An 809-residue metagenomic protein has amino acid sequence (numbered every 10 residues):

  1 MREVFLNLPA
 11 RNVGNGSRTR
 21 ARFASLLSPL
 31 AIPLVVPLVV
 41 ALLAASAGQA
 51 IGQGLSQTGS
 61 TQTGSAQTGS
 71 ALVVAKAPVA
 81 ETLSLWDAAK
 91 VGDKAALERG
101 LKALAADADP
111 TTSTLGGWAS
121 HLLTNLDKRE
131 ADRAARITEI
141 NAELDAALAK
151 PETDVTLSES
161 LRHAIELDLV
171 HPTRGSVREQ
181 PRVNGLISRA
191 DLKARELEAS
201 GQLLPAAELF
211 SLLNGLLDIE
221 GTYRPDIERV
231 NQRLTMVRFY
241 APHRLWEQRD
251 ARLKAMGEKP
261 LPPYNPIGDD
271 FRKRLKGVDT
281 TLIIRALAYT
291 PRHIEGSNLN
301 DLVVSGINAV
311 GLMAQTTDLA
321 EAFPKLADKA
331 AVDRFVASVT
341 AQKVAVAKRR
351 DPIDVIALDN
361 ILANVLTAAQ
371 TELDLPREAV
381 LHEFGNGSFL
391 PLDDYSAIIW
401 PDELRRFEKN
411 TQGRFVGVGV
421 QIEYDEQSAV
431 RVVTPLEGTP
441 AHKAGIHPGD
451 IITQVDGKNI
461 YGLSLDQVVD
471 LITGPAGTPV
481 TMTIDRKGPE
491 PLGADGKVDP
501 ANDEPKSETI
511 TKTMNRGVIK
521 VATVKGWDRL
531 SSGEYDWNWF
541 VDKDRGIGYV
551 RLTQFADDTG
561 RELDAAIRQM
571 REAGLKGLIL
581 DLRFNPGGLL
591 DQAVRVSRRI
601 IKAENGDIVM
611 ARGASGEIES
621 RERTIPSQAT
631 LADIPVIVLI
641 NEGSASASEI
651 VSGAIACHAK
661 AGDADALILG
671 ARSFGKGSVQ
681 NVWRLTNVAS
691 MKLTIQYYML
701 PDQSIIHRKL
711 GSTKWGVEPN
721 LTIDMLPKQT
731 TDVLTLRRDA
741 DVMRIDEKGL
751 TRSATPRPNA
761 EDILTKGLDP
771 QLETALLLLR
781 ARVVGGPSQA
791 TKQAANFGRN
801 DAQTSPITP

Functional and structural regions predicted by a protein language model:
M1-L27: N-terminal secretory signal peptides that target proteins for export/translocation
E3-N7, R11, T82, G100 (+5 more regions): C-terminal "post-core" interaction segments
F5, G52-Q57, Q62, Q67-G577 (+2 more regions): Flexible, low-complexity junctional segments that flank or bridge functional domains
P9, R18, L27-P29, G64 (+2 more regions): Enrichment for repetitive, rod-forming helical segments
S17, S25-S28, S46, S56 (+2 more regions): Serine residues within intrinsically disordered or low-complexity segments
T19, K487, L700-P701: Twin-arginine (Tat) signal peptide motif
P29-S46: Bacterial N-terminal signal peptides
A47-I51: Sec/Tat signal peptide C-region and signal peptidase I cleavage site
